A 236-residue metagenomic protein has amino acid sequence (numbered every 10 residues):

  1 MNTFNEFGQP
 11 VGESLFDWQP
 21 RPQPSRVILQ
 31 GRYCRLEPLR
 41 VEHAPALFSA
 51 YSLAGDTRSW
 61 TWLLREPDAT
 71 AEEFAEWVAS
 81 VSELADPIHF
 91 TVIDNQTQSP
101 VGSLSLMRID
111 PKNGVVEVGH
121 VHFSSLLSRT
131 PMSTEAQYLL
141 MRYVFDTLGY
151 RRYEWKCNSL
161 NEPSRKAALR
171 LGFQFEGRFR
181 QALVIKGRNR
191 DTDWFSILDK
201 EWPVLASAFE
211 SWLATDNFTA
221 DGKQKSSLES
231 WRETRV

Functional and structural regions predicted by a protein language model:
M1-T130, Y143, T147, R188-D193 (+2 more regions): GNAT-family acyltransferases
S133: Glycine-rich acyl-CoA binding loop
D146-K156: Conserved GNAT acetyl-CoA-binding A-motif
W155-R165: Conserved beta-strand-loop-alpha-helix junction that forms the acyl-donor binding cleft
A167-A168, F195: Conserved active-site tyrosine of GNAT-family acetyltransferases
Q174-R188: Conserved catalytic-core motifs of GNAT/GCN5-like acyltransferases
